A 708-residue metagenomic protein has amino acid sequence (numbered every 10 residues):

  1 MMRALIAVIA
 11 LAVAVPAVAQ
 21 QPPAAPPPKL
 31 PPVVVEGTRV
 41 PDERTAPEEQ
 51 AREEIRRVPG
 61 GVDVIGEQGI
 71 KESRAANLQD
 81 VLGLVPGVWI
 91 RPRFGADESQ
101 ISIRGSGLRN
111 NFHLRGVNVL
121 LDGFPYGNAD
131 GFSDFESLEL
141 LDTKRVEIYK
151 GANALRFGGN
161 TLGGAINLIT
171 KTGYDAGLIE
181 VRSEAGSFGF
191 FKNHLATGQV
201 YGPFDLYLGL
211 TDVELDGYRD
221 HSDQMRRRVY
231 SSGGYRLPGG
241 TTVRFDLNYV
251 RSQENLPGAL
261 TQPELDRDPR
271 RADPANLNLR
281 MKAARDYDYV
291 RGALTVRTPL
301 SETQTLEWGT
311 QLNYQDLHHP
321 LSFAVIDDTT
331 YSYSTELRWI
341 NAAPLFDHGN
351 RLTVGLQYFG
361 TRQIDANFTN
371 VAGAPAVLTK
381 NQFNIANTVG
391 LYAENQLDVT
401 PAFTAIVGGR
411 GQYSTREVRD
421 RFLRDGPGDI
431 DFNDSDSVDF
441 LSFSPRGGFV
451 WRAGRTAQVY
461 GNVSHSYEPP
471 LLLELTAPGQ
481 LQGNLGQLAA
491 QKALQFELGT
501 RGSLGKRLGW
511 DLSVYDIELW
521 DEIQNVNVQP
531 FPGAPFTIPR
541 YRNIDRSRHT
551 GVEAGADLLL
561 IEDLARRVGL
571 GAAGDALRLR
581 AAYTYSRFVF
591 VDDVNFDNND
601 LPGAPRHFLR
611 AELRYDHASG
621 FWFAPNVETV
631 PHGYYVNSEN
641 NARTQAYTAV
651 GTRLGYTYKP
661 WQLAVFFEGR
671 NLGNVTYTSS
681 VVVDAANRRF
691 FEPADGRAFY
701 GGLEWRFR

Functional and structural regions predicted by a protein language model:
Q21-K71, P299: Short, acidic, small-residue-rich periplasmic hinge/interaction motif at the N-terminus of Gram-negative outer-membrane
P47, A51-R52, P59-V62, Q79-F124 (+1 more regions): Extracytoplasmic beta-strand/coil segments of soluble accessory domains associated with Gram-negative outer-membrane
L108, V117, F124-K150: Short acidic/polar hinge/loop motifs at secondary-structure boundaries that mediate gating or recognition
L178-E180, A185-E214, R219-P257, A284-T295 (+8 more regions): Transmembrane beta-barrel wall of Gram-negative outer-membrane proteins
L195, T305-H318, R452, Q458-E468 (+4 more regions): Membrane-embedded beta-barrel scaffold of Gram-negative outer-membrane proteins
R236, N395, G461, L494-F496 (+3 more regions): Conserved C-terminal beta-signal and adjacent last beta-strands/turns of outer-membrane beta-barrel proteins
N248, L345-F359, Q382-L519, R614: Structural signature of Gram-negative outer-membrane beta-barrels, strongest in the C-terminal barrel of TonB-dependent
Y413, D511-L519, F536-N637, E704-R706: Gram-negative outer-membrane beta-barrel transporters
